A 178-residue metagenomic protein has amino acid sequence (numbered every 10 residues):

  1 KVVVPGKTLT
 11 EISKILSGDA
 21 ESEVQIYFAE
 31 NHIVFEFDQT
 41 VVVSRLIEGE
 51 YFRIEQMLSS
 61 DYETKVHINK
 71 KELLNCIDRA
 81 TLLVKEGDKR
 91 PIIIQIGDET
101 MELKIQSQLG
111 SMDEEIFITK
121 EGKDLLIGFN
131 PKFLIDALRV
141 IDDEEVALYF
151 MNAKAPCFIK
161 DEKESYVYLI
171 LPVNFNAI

Functional and structural regions predicted by a protein language model:
K1-I47, Y62-I178: DNA polymerase processivity clamps
E50: Glycine-rich, pocket-lining loop/helix-strand segments that form or immediately flank
M57-D61: Short hinge/gating elements
